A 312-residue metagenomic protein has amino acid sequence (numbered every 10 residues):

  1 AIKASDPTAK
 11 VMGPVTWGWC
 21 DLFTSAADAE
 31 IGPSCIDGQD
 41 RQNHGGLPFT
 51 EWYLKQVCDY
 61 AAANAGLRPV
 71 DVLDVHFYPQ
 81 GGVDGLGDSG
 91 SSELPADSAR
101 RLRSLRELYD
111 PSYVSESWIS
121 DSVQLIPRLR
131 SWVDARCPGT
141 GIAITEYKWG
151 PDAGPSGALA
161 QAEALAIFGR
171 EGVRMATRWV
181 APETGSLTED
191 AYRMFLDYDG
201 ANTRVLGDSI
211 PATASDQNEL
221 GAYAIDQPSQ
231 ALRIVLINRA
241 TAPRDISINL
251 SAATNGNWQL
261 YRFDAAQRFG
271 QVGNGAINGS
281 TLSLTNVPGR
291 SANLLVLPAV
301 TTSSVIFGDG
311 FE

Functional and structural regions predicted by a protein language model:
A1-S156, Q161: Noncatalytic carbohydrate-binding groove/subsite architecture in carbohydrate-active enzymes
A27, V123-Q124, W179-G185, T213-Q217 (+2 more regions): Divalent cation-coordinating acidic motifs and surrounding scaffolds that mediate Ca2+/Mg2+/Mn2+/Zn2+-dependent binding
G154, Q161, L165-L232, T254-G256 (+1 more regions): Glycan-recognition and catalytic regions of carbohydrate-active enzymes
S215-T254, R290-P298: Carbohydrate-binding surface patches
Y223-I225, Q271-N278: Short, exposed beta-strand/loop patches in secreted or surface proteins that constitute
P243-R268, F311: Beta-strand-rich binding/interaction modules
G275-S303: C-terminal beta-strand-rich structural cap/linker in extracellular carbohydrate-active enzymes
S304-E312: Extracellular carbohydrate-recognition regions
